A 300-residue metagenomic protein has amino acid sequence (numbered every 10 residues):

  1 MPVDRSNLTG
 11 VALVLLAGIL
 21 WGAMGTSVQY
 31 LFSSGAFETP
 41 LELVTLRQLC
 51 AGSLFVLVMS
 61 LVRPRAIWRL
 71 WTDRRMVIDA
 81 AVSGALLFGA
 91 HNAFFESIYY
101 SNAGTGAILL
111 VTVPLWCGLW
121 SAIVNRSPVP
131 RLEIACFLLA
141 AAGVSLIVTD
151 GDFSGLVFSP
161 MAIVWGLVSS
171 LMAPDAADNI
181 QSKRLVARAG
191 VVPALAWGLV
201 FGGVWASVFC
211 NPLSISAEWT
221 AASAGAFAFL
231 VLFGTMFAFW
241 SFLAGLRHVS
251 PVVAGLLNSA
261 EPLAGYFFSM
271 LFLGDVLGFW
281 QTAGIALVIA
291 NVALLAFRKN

Functional and structural regions predicted by a protein language model:
M1-T45, A85, G89, A93 (+2 more regions): Glycine-/small-residue-enriched transmembrane alpha-helix faces in small-molecule transporters and effluxers
S6-V11, A36-L41, T45, W71-M76 (+3 more regions): Juxtamembrane helix-entry segments on the extracytoplasmic side of multipass membrane proteins
G18, L46, N92, T105-T112 (+2 more regions): Helix-helix packing/entry segments at the starts of transmembrane helices
A23, S60-T105, L146, V231-V249: Specific transmembrane alpha-helical segments of multi-pass solute transporters/efflux pumps, especially DMT/EamA
L31, L43, S97, N102 (+6 more regions): Hydrophobic/aromatic residues within transmembrane alpha-helices of multi-pass small-molecule transporters
A36-G89, W116-C117, L139, M172-D178 (+3 more regions): Transmembrane alpha-helices of multi-pass small-molecule transport proteins
E42-S53, L87, F94-P128, S169-M172 (+1 more regions): Specific alpha-helical transmembrane segments that line the substrate/conduction pathway and gating interfaces
F55, V129-G151, V200, S259 (+2 more regions): Hydrophobic transmembrane alpha-helices of multi-pass small-molecule transport proteins
